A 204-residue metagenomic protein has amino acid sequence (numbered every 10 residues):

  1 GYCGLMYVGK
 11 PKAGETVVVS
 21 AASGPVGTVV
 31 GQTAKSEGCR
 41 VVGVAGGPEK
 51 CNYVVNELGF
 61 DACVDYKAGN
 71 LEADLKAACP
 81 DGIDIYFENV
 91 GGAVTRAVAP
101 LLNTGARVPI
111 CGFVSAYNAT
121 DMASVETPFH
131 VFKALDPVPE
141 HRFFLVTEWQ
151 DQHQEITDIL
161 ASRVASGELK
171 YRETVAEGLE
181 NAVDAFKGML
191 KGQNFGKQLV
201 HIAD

Functional and structural regions predicted by a protein language model:
G1-A68: Mid-domain Rossmann-like dinucleotide-binding core that forms the NAD(H)/NADP(H) cofactor-binding site
G14, F60, D81-I83, L169: Local beta-strand N-terminus motif with an aromatic residue
E37, V55, A93-L169, A203-D204: Glycine-rich phosphate-binding loop and adjacent beta-alpha segment of Rossmann(oid) nucleotide-cofactor-binding
A62-K67, V175-N181: Short acidic-hydrophobic, aromatic-tinged amphipathic segments that line or gate anion-handling sites
N70-D81: Short amphipathic alpha-helix with an adjacent loop that forms part of the alpha/beta core around
D81-E88, A106-R107: Short SAM/SAH-binding signature in class I
S166-V175, V183-D204: C-terminal capping/lid region of NAD(P)-dependent oxidoreductase domains
